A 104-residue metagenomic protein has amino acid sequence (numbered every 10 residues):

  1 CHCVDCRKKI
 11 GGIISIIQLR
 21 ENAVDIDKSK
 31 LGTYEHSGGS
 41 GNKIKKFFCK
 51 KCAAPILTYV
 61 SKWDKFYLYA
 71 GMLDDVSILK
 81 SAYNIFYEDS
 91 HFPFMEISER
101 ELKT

Functional and structural regions predicted by a protein language model:
H2-T104: A short Gly-Trp-Pro
